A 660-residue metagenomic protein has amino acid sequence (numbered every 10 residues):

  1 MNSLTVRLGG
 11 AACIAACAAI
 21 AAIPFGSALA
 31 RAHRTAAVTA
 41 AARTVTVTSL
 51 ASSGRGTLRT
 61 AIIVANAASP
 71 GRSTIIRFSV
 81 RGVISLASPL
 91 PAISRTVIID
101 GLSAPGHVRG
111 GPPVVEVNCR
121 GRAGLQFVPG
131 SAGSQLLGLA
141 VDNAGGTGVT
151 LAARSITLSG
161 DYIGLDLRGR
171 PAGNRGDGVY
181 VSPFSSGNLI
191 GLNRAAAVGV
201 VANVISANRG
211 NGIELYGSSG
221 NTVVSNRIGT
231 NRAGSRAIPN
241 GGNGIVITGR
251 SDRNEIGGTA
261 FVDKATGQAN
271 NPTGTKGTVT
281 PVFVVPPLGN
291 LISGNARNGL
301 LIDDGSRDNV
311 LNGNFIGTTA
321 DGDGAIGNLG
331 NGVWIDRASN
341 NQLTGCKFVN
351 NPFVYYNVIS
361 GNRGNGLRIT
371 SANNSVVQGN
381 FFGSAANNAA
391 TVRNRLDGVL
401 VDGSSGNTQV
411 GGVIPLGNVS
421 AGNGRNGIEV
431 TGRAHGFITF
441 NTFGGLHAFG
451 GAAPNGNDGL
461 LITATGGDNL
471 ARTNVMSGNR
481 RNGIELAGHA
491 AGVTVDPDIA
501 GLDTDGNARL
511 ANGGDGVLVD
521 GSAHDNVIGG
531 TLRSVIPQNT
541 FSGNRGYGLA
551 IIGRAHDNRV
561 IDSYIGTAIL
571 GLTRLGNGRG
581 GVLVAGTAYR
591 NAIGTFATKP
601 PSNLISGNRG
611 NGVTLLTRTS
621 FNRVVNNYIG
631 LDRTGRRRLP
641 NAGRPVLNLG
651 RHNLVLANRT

Functional and structural regions predicted by a protein language model:
N2-C13: Bacterial N-terminal signal peptides that target proteins for export
A11-P24: Bacterial N-terminal signal peptides
L29-R154, S159, L165-G176, Y180 (+21 more regions): N-terminal, post-signal-peptide segments of secreted/periplasmic proteins
R59, I63, S85-I98, P112-Q135 (+15 more regions): Extracellular beta-strand-rich solenoid/capping regions of secreted or surface-exposed proteins that bind or remodel
I75, A87-V114, T157-G164, N188-G199 (+13 more regions): Beta-solenoid repeat scaffold
S94-R95, G130-S131, L136, A153-R154 (+31 more regions): Parallel beta-helix/beta-solenoid
F621-T660: Leucine-rich solenoid repeat scaffolds
